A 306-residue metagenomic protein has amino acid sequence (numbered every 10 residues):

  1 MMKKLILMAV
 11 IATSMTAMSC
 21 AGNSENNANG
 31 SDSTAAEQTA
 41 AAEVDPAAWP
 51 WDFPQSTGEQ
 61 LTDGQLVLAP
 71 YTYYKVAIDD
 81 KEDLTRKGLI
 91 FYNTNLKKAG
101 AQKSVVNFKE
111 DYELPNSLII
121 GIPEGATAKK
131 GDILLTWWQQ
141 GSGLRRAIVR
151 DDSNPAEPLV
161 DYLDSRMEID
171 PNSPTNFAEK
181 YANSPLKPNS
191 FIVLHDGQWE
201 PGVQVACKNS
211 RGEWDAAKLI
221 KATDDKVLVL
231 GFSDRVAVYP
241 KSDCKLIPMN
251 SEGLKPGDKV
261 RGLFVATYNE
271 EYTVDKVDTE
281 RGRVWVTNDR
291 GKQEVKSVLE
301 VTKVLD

Functional and structural regions predicted by a protein language model:
M1-M2: N-terminal secretory signal peptides that target proteins for export/translocation
L5-T13: Sec-dependent N-terminal signal peptides
T16-S19: C-terminal motif of bacterial Sec signal peptides marking the signal peptidase cleavage site
A21-V44: Short, low-complexity, disordered segments immediately C-terminal to signal peptides in bacterial exported proteins
A41-D306: Eukaryotic chromatin- and chromosome-associated nuclear factors, especially histone mark writers/erasers/readers
